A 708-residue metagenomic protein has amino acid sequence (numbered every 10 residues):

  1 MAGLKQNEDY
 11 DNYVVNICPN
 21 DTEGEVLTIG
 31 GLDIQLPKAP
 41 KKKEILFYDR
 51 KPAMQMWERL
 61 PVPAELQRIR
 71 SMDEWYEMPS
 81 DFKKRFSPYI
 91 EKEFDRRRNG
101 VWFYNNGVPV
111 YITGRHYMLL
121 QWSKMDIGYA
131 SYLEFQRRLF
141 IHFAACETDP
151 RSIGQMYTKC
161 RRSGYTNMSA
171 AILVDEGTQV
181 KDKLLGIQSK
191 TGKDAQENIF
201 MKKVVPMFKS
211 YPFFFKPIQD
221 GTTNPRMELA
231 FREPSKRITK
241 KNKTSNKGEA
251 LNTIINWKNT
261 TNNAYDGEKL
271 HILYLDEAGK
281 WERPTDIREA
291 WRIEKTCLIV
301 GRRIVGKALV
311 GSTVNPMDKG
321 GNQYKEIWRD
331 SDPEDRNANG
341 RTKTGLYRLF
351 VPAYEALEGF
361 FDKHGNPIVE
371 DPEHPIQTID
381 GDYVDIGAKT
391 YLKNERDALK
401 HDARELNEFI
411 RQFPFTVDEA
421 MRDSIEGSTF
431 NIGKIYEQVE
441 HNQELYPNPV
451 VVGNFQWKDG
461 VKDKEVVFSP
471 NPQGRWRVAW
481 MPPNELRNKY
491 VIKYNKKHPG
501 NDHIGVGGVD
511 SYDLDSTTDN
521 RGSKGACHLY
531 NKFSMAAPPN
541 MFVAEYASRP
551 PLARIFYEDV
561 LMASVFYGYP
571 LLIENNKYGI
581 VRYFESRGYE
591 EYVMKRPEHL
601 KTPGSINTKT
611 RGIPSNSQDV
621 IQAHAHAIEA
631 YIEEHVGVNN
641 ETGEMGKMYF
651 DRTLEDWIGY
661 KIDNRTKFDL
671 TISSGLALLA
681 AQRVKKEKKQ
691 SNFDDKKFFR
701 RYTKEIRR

Functional and structural regions predicted by a protein language model:
M1-I153, K202-M207, Y211-P212, N224 (+5 more regions): N-terminal accessory segments
A2-N12, N16-E23, L27-G31, R232-I254 (+8 more regions): RNase H-like, metal-dependent nuclease domains and their acidic two-metal-ion catalytic environment used
P150-L173: Walker A/P-loop
I172, N198-M207, K269, E289-E294 (+6 more regions): Alpha-helical scaffold elements adjacent to nucleotide-binding pockets in ATP/GTP-utilizing enzyme cores
E176-K183: Post-Walker A helix-loop "phosphate-sensing" segment adjacent to the P-loop in P-loop NTPases
L184-T261, L309, E440, E444-V452: Conserved nucleotide-state-sensing and coupling region of NTP-binding domains
T285-R303: Short, conserved "post-DEAD/DEAH" coupling segment immediately C-terminal to helicase motif II within the SF2/RecA-like
V593-V638: Short alpha-helix plus adjacent loop in nuclease-associated cores
